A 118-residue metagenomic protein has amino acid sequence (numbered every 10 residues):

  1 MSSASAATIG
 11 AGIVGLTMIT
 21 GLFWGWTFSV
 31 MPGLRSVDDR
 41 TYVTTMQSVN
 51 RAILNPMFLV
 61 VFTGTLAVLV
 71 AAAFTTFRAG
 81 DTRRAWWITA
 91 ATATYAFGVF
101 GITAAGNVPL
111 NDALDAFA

Functional and structural regions predicted by a protein language model:
S2-L16, F74-F100: Interfacial segments of alpha-helical transmembrane regions
L16, F23-G25, L69, A96: Small-residue faces within membrane-embedded alpha-helices
M18-T63, P109-A118: Interfacial loop at the N-terminal end of multi-pass membrane proteins
W24-T27, A73-G80, T103-N107, N111: Transmembrane helix-loop junctions and nearby membrane-interface residues
V61-A72: Core segments of transmembrane alpha-helices that mediate helix-helix packing or line hydrophobic substrate/ligand
A90-A118: A mid-sequence interfacial segment
